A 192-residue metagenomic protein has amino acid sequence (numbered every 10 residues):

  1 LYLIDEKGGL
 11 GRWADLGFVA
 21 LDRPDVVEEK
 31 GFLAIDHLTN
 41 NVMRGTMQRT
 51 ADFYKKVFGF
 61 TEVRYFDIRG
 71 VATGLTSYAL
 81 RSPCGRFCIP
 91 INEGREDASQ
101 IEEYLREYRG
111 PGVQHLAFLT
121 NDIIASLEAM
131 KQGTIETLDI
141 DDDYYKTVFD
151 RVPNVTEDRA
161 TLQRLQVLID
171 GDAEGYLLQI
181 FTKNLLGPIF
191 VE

Functional and structural regions predicted by a protein language model:
L1-V63, A72-E192: Glyoxalase I/VOC metalloenzyme domain signal
